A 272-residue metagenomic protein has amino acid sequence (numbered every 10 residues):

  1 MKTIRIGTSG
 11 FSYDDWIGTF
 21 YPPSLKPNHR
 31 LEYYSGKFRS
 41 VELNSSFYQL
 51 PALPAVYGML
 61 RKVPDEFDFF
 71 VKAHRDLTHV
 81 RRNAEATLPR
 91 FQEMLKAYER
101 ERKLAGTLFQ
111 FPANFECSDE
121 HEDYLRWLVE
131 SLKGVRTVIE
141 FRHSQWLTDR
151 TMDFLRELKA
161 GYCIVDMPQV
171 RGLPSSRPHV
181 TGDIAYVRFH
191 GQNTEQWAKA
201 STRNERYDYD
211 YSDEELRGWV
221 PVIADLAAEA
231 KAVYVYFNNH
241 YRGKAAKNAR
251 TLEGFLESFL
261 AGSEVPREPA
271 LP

Functional and structural regions predicted by a protein language model:
M1-P272: Residues lining hydrophobic/aromatic ligand-binding pockets adjacent to catalytic sites
